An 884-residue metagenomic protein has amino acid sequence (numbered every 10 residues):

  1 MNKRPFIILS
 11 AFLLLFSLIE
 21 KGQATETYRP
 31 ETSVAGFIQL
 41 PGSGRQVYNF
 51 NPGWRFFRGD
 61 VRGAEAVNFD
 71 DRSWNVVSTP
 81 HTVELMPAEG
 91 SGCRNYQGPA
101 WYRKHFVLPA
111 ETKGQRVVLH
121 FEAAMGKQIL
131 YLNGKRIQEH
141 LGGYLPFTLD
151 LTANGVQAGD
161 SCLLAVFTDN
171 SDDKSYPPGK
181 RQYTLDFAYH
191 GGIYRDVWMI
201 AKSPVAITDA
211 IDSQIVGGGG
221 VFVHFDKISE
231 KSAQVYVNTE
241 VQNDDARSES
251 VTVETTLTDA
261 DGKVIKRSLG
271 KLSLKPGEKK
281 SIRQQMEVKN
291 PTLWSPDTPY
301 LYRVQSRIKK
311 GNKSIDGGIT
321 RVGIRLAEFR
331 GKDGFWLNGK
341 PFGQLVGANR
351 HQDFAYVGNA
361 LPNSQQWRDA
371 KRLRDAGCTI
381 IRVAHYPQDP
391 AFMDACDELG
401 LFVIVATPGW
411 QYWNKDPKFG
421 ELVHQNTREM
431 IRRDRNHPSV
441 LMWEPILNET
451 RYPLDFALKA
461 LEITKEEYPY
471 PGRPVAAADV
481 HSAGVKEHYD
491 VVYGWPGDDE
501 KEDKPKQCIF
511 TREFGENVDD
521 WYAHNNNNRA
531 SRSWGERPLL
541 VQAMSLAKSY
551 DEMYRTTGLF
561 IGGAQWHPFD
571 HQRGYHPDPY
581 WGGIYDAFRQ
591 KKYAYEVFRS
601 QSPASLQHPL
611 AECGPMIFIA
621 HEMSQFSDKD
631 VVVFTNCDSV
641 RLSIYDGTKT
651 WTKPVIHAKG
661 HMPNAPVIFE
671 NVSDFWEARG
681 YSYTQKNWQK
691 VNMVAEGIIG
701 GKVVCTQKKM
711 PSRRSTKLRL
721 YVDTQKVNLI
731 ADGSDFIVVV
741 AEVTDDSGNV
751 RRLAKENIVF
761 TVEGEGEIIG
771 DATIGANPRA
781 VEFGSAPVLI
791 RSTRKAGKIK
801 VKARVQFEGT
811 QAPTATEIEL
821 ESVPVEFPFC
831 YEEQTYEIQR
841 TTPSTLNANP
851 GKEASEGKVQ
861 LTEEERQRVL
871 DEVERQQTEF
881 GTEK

Functional and structural regions predicted by a protein language model:
Q23-P87, F167, S171-Y176, G192-Y194 (+9 more regions): Accessory carbohydrate-binding/adhesion or oligomerization-edge regions at the termini of glycan-active proteins
G36, L40, D60, Q97-S213 (+6 more regions): Accessory beta-strand-rich segments of carbohydrate-active enzymes
Q46-A66, A124, Y189-G192, M199 (+5 more regions): Substrate-binding clefts and catalytic carboxylate motifs of secreted carbohydrate-active enzymes
D60, A153, A158-V235, P291 (+9 more regions): An acidic-aromatic loop/edge-strand motif
H81-L108, T112-N133, Q138-L141, D173 (+7 more regions): Active-site-adjacent substrate/metal-binding segments within catalytic domains of carbohydrate-active enzymes
L132-R181, K271, P276-K279, R283-L293 (+3 more regions): Beta-strand-rich ligand-recognition modules
V237-V241, R307, V631-T635, S734-R752 (+2 more regions): Beta-strand-rich structural segments
W367-R372, I380-E596, G614-H621, V655: Substrate-binding/catalytic cleft of secreted carbohydrate-active enzymes, primarily glycoside hydrolases
